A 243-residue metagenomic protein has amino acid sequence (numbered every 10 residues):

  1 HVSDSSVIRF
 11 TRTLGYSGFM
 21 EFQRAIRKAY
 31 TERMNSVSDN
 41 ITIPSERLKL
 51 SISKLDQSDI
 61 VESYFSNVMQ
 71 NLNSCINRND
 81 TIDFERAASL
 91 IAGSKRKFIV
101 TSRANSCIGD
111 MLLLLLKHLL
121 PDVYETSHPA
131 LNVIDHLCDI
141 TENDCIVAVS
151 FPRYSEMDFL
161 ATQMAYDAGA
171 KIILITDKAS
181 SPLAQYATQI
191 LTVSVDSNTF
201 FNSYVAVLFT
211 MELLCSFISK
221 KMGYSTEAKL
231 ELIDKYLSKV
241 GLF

Functional and structural regions predicted by a protein language model:
H1-I82: HTH-adjacent hinge/linker in prokaryotic transcriptional regulators
Y30, S36-D39, D122, A165 (+2 more regions): Juxtamembrane helix-loop transition sites at the ends of transmembrane segments in multi-pass membrane proteins
I82-S89: A short, basic/flexible loop-to-alpha-helix module at the beginning of a structural domain
S89-F209, L213-G223: Glycine-rich phosphate-binding loops that contact phosphosugars or nucleotide phosphates
Y224-F243: A short, charged, Gly/Pro-tolerant segment at domain boundaries
